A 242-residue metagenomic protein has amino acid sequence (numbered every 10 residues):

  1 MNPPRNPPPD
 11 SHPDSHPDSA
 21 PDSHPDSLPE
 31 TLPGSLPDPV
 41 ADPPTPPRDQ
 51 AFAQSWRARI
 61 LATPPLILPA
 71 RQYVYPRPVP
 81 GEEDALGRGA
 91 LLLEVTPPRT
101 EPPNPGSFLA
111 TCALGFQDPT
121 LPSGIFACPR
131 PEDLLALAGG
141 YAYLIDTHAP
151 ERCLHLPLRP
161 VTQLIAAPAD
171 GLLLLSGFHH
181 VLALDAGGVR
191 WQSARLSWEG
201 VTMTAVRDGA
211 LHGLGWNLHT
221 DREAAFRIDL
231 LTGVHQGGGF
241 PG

Functional and structural regions predicted by a protein language model:
M1-N6, D10, D26, E30-G115 (+2 more regions): Sequence/structural signature of beta-propeller modules and their immediately flanking N-terminal secretory/stalk
D14, D18-A20, L28: Intrinsically disordered, low-complexity repeat regions of secreted/extracellular protein precursors
P69, V74-E82, A113-P131, P157-D170 (+1 more regions): Repeated scaffold domains used in trafficking and secretory/extracellular systems, primarily beta-propellers
E94-Q117, Y141-P157, H179-S197, A225-F240: Surface-exposed loop/turn elements that mediate protein-protein interactions on large endomembrane-trafficking
R130-P131, A138-G140, P168-A169, G177-H179 (+3 more regions): Short loop/turn segments that connect beta-strands within the blades of beta-propeller domains, predominantly WD40
L134, L172-L173, L211: Hydrophobic beta-strand positions that form the internal "hydrophobic ladder" of WD40/Gbeta-like beta-propeller blades
L137, L175-S176, L214-W216: Residue-level marker for isolated small/hydroxyl-bearing positions within beta-strands of beta-sheet-rich domains
H180, N217-D221: Short glycine/acidic-enriched loop and turn motifs that connect beta-strands
